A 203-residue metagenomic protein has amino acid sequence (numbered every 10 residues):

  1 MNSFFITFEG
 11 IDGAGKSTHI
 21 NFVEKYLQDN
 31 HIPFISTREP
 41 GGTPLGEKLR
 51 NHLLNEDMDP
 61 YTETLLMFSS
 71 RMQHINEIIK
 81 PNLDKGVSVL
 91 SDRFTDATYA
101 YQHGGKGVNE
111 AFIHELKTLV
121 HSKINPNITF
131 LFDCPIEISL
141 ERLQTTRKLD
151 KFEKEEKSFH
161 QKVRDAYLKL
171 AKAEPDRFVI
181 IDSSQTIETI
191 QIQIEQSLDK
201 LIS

Functional and structural regions predicted by a protein language model:
N2-F5: Pre-Walker A (Motif I) flank of P-loop NTPase domains
F8: Hydrophobic anchor at the beta1->P-loop junction of P-loop NTPases
G13: Walker A (P-loop) phosphate-binding loop of P-loop NTPases
K16: Conserved lysine of the Walker
H19: Hydrophobic positions on the alpha1 helix immediately C-terminal to the Walker A/P-loop
E24, E137-S203: NTP-dependent small-molecule kinase module
N30-H121: ATP-dependent small-molecule kinase phosphotransfer cores that center on conserved nucleotide phosphate-binding segments
T98-D165: A glycine- and Lys/Arg-enriched "phosphate-lid" helix/loop adjacent to the NTP-binding pocket of small-molecule kinases
